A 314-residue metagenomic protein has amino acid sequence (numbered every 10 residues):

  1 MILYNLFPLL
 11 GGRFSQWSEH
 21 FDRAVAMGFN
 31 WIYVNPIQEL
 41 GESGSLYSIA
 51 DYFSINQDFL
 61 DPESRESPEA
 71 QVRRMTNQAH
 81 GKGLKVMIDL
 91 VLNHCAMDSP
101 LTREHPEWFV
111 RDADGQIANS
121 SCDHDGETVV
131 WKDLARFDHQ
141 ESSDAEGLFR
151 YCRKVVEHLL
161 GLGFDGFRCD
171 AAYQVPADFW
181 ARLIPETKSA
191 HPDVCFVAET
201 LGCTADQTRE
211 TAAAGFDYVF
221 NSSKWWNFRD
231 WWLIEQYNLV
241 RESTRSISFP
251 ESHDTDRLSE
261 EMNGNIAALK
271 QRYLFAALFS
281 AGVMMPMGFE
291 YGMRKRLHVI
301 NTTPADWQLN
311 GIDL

Functional and structural regions predicted by a protein language model:
M1-I88, N93-R103, G288: N-terminal structural segment of carbohydrate-active enzymes
F7, R65, R73-N77, G81-M87 (+2 more regions): Alpha-amylase-like alpha-glycosidases and glucanotransferases acting on alpha-linked glucans and related
